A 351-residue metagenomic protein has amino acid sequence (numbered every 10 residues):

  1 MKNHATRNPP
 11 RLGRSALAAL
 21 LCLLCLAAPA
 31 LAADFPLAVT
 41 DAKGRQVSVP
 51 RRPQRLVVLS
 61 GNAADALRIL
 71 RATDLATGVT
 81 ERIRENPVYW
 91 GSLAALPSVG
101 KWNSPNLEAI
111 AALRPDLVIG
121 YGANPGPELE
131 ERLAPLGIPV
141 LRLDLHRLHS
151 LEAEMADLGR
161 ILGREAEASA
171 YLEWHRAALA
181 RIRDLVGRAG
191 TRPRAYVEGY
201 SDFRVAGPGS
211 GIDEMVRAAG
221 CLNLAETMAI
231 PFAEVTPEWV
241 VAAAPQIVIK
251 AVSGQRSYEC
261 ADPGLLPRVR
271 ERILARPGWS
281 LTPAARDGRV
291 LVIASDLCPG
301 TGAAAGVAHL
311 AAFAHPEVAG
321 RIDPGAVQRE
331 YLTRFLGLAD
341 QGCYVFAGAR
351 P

Functional and structural regions predicted by a protein language model:
M1-R11: N-terminal secretory signal peptides that target proteins for export/translocation
A16-A27: Bacterial N-terminal signal peptides
A32, P36-V39, Q46, L117 (+4 more regions): Extracytoplasmic substrate-binding proteins
A42-G44, P97-E108, M228-P237: Short helix-initiation/N-cap motifs at beta->coil->alpha
R55-L113, L117-G122: A short, structured surface patch at a secondary-structure boundary
E85, S210-F232: Alpha-helical, coiled-coil/dimerization segments enriched in small aliphatic residues
N106-A123, I138, T236-S253: Proline-aspartate-enriched helix->loop->beta-strand connector
N124-P135, V252-I273: A ligand-binding cleft/hinge motif common to bilobed small-molecule-binding domains
